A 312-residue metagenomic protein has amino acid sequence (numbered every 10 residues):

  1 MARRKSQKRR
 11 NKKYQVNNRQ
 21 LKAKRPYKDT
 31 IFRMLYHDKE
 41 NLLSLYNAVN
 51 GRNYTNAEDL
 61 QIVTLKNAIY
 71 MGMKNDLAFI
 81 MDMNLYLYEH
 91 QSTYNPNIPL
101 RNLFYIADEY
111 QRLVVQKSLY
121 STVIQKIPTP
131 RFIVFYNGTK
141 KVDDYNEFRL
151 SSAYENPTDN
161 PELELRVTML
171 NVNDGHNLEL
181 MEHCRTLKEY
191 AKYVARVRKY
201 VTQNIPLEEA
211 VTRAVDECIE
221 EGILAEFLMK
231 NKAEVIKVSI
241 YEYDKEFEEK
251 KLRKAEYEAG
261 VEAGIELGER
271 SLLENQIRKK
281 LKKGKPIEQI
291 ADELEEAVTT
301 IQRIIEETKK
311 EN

Functional and structural regions predicted by a protein language model:
A2-N312: Elongated, amphipathic alpha-helical interaction scaffolds
